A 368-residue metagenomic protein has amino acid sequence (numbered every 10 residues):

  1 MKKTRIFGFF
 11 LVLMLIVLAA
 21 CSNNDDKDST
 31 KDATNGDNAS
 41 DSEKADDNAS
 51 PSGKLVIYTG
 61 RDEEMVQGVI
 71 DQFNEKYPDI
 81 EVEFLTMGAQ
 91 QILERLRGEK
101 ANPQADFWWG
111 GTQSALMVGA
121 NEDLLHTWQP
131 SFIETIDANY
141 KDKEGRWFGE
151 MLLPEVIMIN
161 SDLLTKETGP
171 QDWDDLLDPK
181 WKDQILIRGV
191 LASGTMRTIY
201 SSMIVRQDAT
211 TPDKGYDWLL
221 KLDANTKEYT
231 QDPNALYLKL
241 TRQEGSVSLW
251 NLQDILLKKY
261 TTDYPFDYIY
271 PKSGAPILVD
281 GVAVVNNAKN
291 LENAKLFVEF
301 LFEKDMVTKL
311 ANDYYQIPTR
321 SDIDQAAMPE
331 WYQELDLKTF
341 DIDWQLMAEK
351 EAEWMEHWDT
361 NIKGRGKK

Functional and structural regions predicted by a protein language model:
V17-A20: C-terminal motif of bacterial Sec signal peptides marking the signal peptidase cleavage site
S22-P51: Short, low-complexity, disordered segments immediately C-terminal to signal peptides in bacterial exported proteins
A49-R61, I80-L85, Q184-I185: Short, well-ordered beta-strand elements
G60-Q67, Q90, P103-E244: Extracytoplasmic ligand-binding site segments that recognize negatively charged/polar headgroups
S114-V118, T241-R242, S246-P265, Y314: A ligand-binding cleft/hinge motif common to bilobed small-molecule-binding domains
A138, L153, W218-L222, Y229 (+2 more regions): Periplasmic-binding protein-like
V156-L163, S201-I204, L278-N290, K309-L310: A bilobed periplasmic-binding-protein/Venus flytrap-type ligand-binding module shared by bacterial periplasmic
D280, V285-I342: Mature extracytoplasmic/periplasmic domains
